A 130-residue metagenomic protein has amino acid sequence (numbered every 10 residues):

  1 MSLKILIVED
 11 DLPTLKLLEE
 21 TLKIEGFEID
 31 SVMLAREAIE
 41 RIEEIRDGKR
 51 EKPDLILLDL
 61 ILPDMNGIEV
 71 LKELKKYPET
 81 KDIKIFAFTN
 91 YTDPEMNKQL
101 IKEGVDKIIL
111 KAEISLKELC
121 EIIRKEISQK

Functional and structural regions predicted by a protein language model:
E9: Conserved acidic carboxylate
K16-I24: Charged docking surfaces used in two-component/phosphorelay signaling
S31-L55: Acidic, metal-coordinating helix/loop segments flanking the phosphotransfer/catalytic sites of two-component signaling
L34, N66-E69: Acidic catalytic/metal-coordinating carboxylates
D59, T89: Active-site residues of response regulator receiver
P63: The feature encodes the CheY-like receiver
I68-K81: Short amphipathic alpha-helix used as the core "switch/output" element in two-component signaling
